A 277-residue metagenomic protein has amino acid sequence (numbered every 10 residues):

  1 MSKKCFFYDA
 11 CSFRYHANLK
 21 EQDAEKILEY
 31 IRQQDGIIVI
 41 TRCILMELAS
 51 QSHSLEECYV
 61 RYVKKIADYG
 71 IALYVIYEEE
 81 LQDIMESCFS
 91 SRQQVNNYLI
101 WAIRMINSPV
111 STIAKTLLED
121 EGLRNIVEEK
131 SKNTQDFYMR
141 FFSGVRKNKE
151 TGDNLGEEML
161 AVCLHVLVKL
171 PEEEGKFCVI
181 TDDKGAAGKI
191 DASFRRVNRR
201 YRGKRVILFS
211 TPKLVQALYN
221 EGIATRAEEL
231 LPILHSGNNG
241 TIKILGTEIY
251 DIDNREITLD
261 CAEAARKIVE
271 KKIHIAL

Functional and structural regions predicted by a protein language model:
S2-F177, K184-L277: Active-site-proximal, substrate-binding regions of enzyme catalytic domains and RNA-binding/basic surfaces
